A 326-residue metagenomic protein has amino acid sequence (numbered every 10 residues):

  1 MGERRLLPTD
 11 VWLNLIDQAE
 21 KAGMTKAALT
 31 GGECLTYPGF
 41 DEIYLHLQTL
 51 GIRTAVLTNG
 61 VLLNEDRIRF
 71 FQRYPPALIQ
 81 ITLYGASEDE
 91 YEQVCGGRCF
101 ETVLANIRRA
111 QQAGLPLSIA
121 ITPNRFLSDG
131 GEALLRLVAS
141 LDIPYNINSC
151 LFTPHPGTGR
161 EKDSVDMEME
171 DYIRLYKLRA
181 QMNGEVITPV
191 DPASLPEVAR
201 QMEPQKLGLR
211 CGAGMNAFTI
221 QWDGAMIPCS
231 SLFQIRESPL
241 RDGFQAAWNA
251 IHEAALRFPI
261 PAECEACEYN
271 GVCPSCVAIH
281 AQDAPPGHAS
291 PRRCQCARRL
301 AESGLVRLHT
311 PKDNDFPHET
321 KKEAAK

Functional and structural regions predicted by a protein language model:
M1-L78: Conserved alpha-helical substructure of the radical SAM core
G2, Y74-L78, T82-I227, S231-E237: Radical SAM enzyme [4Fe-4S]-AdoMet core and its adjacent flexible, acidic and glycine-rich loops/tails across
L7, P38, R98, F126-D129 (+1 more regions): Residue-level signal for the nucleotide or nucleotide-sugar donor/cofactor binding architecture
Q18-K21, R73, S140, P261 (+1 more regions): Alpha-helix termination/capping residues and helix-transition junctions
M24-T30, N216-G224, C267: N-terminal pre-triad scaffold of radical SAM enzymes
E33, T122-N124, A284-P285: Conserved short loop/turn motifs at secondary-structure junctions
Q205, S230-K326: Flexible mid-to-C-terminal extensions adjoining Fe-S/redox cofactors in radical SAM and related proteins
